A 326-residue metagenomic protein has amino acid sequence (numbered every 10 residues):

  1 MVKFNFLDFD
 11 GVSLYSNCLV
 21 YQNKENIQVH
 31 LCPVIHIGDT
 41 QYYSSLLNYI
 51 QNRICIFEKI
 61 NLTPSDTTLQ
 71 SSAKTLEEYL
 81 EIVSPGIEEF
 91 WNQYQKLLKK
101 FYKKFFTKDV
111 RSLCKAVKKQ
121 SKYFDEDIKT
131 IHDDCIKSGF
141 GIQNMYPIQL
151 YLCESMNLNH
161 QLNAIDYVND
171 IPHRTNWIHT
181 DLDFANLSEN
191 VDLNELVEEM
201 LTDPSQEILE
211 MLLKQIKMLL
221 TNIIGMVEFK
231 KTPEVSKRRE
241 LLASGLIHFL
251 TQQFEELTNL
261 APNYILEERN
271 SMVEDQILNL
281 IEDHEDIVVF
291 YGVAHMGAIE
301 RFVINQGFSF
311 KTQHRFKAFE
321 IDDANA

Functional and structural regions predicted by a protein language model:
M1-Y264, T312-D323: Structured, acidic catalytic/metal-binding patches in enzyme active sites
C32, D286-Y291: Beta-strand elements within well-structured catalytic alpha/beta cores of enzymes that handle phosphate/sulfate esters
Q41-Y49, Q276-L280, I299-F302: A short acidic, amphipathic alpha-helical/loop segment
L62, H295-M296: Alpha-helix capping/helix-boundary segments
I265-E285: A short, acidic, amphipathic alpha-helical segment used as a generic capping/interface helix at domain edges
E274, L278, V289-Y291, A298-R301 (+1 more regions): C-terminal soluble interaction/assembly domains
E285, E300, N305-Q306, F310-A326: Extended hydrophobic/aromatic segments used for targeting, binding, or gating
